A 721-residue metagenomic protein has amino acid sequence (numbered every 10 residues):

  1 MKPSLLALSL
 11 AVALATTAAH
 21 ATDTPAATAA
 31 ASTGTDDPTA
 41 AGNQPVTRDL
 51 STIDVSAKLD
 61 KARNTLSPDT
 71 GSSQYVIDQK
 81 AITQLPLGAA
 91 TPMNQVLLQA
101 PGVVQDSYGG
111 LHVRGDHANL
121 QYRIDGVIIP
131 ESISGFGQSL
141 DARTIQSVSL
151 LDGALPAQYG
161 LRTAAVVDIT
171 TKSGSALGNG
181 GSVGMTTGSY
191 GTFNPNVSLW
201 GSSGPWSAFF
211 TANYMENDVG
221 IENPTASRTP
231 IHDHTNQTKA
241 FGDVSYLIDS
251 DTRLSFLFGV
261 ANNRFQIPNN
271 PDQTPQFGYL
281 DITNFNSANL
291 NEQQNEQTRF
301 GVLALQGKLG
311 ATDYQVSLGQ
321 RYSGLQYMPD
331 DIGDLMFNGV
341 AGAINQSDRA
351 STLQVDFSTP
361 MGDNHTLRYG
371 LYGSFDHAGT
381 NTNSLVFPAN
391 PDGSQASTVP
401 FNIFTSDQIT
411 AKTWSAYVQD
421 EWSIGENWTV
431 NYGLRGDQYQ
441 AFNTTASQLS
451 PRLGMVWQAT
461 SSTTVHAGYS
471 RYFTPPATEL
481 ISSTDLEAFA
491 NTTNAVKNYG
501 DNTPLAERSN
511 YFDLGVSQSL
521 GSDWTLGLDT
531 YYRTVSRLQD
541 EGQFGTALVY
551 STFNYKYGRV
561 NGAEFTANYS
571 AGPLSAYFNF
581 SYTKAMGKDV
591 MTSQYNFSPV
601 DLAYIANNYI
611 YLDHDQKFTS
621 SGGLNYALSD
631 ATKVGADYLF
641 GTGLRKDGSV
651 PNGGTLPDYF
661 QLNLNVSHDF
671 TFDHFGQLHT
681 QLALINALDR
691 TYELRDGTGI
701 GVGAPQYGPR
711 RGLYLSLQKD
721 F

Functional and structural regions predicted by a protein language model:
T22-P86, A118, D152, K308: Short, acidic, small-residue-rich periplasmic hinge/interaction motif at the N-terminus of Gram-negative outer-membrane
Q44, M93-V96, L111, G135-F136 (+3 more regions): N-terminal periplasmic accessory domains that precede and gate Gram-negative outer-membrane beta-barrel machines
V127-G153, G242: Short acidic/polar hinge/loop motifs at secondary-structure boundaries that mediate gating or recognition
T187-E216, S227-P268, Q293-G310, M361-G362 (+1 more regions): Transmembrane beta-barrel wall of Gram-negative outer-membrane proteins
R264, N270-P275, W457, S462-Y511 (+5 more regions): Surface-exposed extracellular loop regions of Gram-negative outer-membrane beta-barrel proteins, predominantly
K308, D313-P329, Q458, L480 (+6 more regions): Membrane-embedded beta-barrel scaffold of Gram-negative outer-membrane proteins
S423-G425, G527-T534, S551-G648: Gram-negative outer-membrane beta-barrel transporters
G641-R645, H668-F721: C-terminal beta-signal and adjacent terminal beta-strands/loops of Gram-negative outer-membrane beta-barrel proteins
